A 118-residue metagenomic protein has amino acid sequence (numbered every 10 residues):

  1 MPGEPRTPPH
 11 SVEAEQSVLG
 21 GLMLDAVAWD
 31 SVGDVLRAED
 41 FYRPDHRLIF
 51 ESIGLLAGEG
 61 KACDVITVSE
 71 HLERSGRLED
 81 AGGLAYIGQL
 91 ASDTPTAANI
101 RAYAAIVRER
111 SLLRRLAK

Functional and structural regions predicted by a protein language model:
M1-R110: Noncatalytic partner-interaction/assembly domains of nucleic-acid and motor enzyme complexes, especially the accessory
L112-K118: Hydrophobic alpha-helical hairpins/lids featuring a short glycine-rich hinge
